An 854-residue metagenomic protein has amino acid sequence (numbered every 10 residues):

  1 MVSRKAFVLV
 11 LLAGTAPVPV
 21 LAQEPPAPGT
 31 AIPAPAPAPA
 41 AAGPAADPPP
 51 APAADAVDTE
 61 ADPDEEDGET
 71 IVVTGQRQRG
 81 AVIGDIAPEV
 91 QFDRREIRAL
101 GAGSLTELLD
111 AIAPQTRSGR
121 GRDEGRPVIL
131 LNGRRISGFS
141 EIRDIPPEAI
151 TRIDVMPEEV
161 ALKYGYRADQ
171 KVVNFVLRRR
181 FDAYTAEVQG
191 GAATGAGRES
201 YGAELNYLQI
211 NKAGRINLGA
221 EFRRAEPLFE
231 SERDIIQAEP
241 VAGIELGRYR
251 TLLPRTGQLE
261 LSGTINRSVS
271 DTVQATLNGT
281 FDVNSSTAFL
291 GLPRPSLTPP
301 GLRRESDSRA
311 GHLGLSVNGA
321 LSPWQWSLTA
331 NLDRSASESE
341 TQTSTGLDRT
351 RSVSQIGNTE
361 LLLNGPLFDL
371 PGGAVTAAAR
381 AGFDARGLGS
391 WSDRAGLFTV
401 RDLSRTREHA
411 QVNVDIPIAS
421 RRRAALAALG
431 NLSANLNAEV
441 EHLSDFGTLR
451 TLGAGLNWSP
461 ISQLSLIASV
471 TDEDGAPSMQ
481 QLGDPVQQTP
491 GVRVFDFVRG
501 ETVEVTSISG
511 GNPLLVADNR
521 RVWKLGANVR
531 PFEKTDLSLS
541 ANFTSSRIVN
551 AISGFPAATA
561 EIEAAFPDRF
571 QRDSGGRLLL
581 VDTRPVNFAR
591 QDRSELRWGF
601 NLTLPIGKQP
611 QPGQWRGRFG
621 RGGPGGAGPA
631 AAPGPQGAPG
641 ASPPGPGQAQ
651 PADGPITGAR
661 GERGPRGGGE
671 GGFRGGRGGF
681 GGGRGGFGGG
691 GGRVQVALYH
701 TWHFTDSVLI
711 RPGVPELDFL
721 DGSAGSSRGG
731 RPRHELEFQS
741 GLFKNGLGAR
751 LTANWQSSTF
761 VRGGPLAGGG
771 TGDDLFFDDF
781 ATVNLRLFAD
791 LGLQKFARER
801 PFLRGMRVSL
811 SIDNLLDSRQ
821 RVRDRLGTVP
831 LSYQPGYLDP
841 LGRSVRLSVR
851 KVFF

Functional and structural regions predicted by a protein language model:
P49, A56-D64, I71-P88, D93-R122 (+8 more regions): N-terminal plug
I136, I145-Q189, T657-G664, G672-G678: A beta-strand signature from Gram-negative outer-membrane beta-barrel systems, especially the internal plug domain
E159, G190-T194, Y201, N211 (+20 more regions): Transmembrane beta-strands of outer-membrane beta-barrel pores
G195-G314, A320-Q325, A330-D333, A425: Transmembrane beta-barrel wall of Gram-negative outer-membrane proteins
T341-A434, P712-G730, E735-E737: Outer-membrane beta-barrel transmembrane domain signature of Gram-negative proteins, especially the mid-to-C-terminal
A476-S540, V581-L596, I606, G729-H734 (+2 more regions): Outer-membrane beta-barrel signature, preferentially recognizing the C-terminal barrel domain of Gram-negative
G623, A627-G683, G690, F704 (+2 more regions): C-terminal beta-signal and adjacent terminal beta-strands/loops of Gram-negative outer-membrane beta-barrel proteins
P633, P639, T657, R666 (+1 more regions): C-terminal beta-barrel architecture of Gram-negative outer-membrane proteins
